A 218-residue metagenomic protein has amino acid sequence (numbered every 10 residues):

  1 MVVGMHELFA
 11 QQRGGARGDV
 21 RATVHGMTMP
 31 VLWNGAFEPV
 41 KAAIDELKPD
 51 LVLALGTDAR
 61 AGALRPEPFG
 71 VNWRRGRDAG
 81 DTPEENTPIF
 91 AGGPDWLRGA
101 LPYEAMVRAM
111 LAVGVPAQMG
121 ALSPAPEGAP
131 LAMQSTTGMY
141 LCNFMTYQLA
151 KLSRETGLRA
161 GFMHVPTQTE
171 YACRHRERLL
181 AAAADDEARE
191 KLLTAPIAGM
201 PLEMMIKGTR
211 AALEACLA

Functional and structural regions predicted by a protein language model:
M1-M139, A150-E155, R178-A218: N-terminal catalytic or cofactor-binding beta/alpha core of small enzyme domains
A43, G70, T146, F162-H164 (+1 more regions): Aromatic-residue detector
A59, P166-T169: Glycine-rich beta-alpha junction loops
T137-G157, G161-T167: Active-site oxyanion/phosphate-handling segment shared across diverse enzymes
T169-H175: Short active-site-adjacent structural elements
